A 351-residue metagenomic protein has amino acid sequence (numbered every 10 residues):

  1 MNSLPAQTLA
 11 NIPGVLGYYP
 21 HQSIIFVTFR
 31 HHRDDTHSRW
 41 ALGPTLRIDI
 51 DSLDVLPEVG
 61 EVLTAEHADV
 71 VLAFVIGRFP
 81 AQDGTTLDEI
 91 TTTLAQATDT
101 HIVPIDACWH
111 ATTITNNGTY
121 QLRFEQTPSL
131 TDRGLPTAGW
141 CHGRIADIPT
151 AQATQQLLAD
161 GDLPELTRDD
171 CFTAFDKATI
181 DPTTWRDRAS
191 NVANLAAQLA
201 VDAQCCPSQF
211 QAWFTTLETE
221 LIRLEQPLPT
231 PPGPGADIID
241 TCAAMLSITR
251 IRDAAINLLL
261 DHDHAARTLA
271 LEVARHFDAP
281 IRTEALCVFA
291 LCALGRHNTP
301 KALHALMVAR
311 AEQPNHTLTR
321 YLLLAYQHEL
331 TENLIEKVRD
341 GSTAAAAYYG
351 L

Functional and structural regions predicted by a protein language model:
M1-G14, Y19-Q22, R33, S38-L351: Charged, compositionally biased boundary regions
I24-T28: Short beta-strand scaffold segments in enzyme catalytic cores
